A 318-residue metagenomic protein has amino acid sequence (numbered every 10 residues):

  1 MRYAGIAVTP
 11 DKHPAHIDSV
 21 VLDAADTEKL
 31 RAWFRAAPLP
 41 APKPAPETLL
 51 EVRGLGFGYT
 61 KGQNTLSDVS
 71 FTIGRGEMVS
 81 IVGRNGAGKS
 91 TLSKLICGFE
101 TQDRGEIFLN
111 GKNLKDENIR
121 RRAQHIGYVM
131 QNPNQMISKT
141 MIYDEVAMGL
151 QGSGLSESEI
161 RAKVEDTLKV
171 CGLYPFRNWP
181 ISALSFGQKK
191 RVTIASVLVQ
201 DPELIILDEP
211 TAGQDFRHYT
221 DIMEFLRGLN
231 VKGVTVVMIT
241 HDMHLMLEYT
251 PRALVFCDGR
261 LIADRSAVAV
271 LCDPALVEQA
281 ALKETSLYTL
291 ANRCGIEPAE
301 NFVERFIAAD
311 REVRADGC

Functional and structural regions predicted by a protein language model:
M1-A25, R260-L287: Conserved beta-strand-loop-alpha-helix hinge in the C-terminal portion of ABC ATPase nucleotide-binding domains
V82-R84: The feature captures the beta-strand-to-loop junction immediately N-terminal to the Walker
C97: Helix-to-loop junction immediately C-terminal to a conserved catalytic motif
G105-N113, R122: Conserved ABC transporter NBD signature motif
S158-F176: Conserved ABC ATPase "signature" region
P180-L184: Conserved ABC ATPase signature
I205-D208: Catalytic Walker B motif of ABC-type/P-loop ATPase nucleotide-binding domains
